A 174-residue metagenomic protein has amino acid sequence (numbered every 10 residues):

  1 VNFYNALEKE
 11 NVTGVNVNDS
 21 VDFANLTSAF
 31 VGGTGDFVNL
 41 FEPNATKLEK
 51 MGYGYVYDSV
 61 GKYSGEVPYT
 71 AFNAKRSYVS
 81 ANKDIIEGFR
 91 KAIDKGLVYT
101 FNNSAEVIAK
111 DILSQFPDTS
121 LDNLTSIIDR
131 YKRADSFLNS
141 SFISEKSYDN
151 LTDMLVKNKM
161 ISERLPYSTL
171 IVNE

Functional and structural regions predicted by a protein language model:
V1-F3: Secondary-structure junction motif
E8-V21, G32-G35, L121, I161-Y167: A local structural motif
N11-V12, S28-V31, D135-L138: A short, structure-level motif marking secondary-structure boundaries and short turns
D19-S114: Pocket-lining segment of extracytoplasmic ligand-binding domains
L48, G65-V67, R130-K132, V172-E174: Short secondary-structure boundary/hinge segments and terminal tails
S80-S162: Secondary-structure end/capping motifs
L138, P166-E174: Extracellular/periplasmic juxtamembrane helices and adjacent flexible linkers that interface with membrane partners
